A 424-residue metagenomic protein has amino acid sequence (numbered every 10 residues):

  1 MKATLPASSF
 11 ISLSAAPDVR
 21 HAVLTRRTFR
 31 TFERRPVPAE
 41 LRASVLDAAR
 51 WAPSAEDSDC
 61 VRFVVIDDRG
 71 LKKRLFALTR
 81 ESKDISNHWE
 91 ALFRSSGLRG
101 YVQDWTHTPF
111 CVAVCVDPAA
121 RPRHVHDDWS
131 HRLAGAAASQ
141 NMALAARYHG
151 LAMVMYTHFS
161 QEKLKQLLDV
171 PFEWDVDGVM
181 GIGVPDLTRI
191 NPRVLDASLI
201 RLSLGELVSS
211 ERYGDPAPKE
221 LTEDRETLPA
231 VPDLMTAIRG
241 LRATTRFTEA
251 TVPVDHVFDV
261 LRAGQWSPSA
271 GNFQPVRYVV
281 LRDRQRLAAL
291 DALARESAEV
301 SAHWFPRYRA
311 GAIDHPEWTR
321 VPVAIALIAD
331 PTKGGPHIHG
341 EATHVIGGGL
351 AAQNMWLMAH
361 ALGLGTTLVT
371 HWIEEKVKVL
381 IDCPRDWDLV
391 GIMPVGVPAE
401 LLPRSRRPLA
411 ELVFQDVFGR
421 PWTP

Functional and structural regions predicted by a protein language model:
M1-P424: Acidic, surface-exposed loops and disordered segments
